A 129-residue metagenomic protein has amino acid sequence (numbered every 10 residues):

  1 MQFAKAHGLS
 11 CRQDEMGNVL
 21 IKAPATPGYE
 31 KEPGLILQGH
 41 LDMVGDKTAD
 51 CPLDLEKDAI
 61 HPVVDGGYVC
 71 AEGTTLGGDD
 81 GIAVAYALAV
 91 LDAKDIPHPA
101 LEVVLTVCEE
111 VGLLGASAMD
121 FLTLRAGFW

Functional and structural regions predicted by a protein language model:
M1-P33: A non-catalytic alpha/beta surface segment that caps or lines the substrate-entry region of metallo-dependent hydrolase
Q2-K5, G17-L20, V84-A87, E110-L114: Short amphipathic alpha-helical surface micro-motifs
H7, K22-P24, V90, G115-M119: A generic local structural motif
Y29-A100, L105, E110, S117-D120 (+1 more regions): Active-site metal-coordination/substrate-binding segment of hydrolases, especially metallo-dependent peptidases
W129: Phosphate/diphosphate-binding glycine-rich loops and adjacent basic-rich segments that engage nucleotide
